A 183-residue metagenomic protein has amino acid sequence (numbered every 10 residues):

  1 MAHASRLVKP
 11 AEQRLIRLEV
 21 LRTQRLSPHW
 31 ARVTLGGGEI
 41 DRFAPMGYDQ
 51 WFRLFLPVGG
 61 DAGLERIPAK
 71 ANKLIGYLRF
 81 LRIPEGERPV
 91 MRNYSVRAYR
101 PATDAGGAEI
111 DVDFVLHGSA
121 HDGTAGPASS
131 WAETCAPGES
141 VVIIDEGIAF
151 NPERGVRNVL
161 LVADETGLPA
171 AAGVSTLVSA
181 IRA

Functional and structural regions predicted by a protein language model:
M1-A183: Extended, composition-driven regions rather than compact fold-specific motifs
